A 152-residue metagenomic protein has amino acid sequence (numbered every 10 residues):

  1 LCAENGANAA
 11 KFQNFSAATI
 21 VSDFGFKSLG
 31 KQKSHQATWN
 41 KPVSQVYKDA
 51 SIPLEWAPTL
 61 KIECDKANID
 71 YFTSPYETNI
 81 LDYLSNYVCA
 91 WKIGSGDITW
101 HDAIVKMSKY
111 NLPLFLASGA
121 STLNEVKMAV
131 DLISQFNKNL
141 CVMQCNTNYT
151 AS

Functional and structural regions predicted by a protein language model:
L1-S152: Catalytic cores and adjacent flexible loops of soluble metabolic enzymes that perform enolate/carbanion chemistry on
